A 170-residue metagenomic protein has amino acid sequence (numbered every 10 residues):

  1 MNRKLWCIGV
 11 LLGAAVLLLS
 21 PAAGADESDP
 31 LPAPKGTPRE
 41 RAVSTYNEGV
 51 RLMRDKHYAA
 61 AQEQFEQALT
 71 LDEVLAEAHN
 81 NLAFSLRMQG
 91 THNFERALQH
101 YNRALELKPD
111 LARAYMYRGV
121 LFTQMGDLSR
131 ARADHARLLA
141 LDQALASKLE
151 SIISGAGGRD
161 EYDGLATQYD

Functional and structural regions predicted by a protein language model:
D26-G36, E40, R132-D170: Terminal, low-structured helical/coil segments at or just beyond the last alpha-helical repeat
E40-Q67, L71: Alpha-helical segment of the N-proximal tetratricopeptide repeat
N47, N81, Y117, S151-I152: Canonical tetratricopeptide repeat
D55-Q67, Q89-R103, M125-R137, Y162-G164: Structural signature of tandem alpha-helical TPR/SEL1-like repeats, specifically the intra-repeat loop/turn
